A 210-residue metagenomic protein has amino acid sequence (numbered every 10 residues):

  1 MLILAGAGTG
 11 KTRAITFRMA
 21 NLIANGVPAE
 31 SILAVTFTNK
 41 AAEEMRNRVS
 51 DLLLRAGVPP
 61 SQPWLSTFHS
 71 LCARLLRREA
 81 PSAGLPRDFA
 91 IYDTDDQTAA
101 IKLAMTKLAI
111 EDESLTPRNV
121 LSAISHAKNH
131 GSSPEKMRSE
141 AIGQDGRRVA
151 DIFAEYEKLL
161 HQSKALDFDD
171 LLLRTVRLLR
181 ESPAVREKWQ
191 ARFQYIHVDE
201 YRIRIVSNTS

Functional and structural regions predicted by a protein language model:
M1, G6-T9, A20-Y195, I203-V206: A basic/glycine-biased coupling hinge at the interface between accessory DNA-binding modules
A14: Hydrophobic positions on the alpha1 helix immediately C-terminal to the Walker A/P-loop
E200: Walker B catalytic acidic pair
T209: A short, exposed helix-loop element centered on a Lys and neighboring polar residues
